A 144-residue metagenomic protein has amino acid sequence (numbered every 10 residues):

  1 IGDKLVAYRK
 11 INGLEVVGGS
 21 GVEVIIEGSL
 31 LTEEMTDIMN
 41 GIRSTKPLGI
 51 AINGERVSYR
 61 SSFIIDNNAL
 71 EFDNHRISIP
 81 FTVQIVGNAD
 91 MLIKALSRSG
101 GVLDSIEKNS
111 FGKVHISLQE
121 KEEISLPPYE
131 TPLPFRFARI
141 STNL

Functional and structural regions predicted by a protein language model:
I1-L144: Core subunits and conserved enzymes of cellular information-processing and envelope-translocation systems across
